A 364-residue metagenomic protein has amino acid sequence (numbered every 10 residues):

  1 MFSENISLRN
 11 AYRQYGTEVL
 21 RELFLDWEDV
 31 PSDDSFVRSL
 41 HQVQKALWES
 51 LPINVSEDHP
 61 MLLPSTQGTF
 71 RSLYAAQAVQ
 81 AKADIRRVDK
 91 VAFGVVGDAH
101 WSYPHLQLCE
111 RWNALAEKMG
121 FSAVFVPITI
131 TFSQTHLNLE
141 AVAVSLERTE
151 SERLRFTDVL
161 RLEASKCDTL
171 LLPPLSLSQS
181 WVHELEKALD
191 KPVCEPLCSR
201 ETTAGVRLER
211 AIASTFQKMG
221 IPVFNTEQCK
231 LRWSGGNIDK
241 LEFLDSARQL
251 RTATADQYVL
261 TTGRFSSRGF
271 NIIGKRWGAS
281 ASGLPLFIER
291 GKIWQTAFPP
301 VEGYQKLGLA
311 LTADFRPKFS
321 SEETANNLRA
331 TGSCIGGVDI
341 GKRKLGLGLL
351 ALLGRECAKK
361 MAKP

Functional and structural regions predicted by a protein language model:
M1-S3, L8, R268-I273, A325-L328 (+1 more regions): A conserved FAD-binding loop/helix module that cradles the flavin
F2-L108, W112-N113, E117-L137, D158-R161 (+2 more regions): Conserved N-terminal/central alpha/beta ligand/cofactor-binding core
E117-T135, S199-R200, F270, W277-K306: Central beta-strand plus flanking loop segment that forms part of the substrate or channel wall within the catalytic
A213, K230-A253, Y258: Conserved beta-strand-loop-beta-strand element in the redox core of flavoprotein oxidoreductases
Q217-C229: A conserved beta-strand/loop element that lines the FAD pocket in flavoprotein oxidoreductases
L250, L284-K342: FAD-binding beta-loop-beta segment adjacent to the flavin cofactor pocket
T252-F265, L328: Short hydrophobic core segments
L260-W277: Flavin (primarily FAD) binding-site architecture
